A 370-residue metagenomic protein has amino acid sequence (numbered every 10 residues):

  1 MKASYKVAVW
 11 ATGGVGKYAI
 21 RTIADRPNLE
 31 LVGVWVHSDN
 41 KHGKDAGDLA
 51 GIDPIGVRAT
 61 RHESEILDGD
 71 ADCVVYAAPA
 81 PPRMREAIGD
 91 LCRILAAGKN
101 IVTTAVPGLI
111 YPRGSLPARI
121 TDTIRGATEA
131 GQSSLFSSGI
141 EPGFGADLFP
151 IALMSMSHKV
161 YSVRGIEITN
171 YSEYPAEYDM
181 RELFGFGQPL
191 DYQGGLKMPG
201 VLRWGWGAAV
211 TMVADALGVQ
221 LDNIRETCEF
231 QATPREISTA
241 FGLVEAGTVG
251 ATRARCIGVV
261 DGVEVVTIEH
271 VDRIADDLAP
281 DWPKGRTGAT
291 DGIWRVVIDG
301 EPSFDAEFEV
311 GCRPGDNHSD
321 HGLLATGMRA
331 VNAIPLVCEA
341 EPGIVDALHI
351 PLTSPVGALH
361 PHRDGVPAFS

Functional and structural regions predicted by a protein language model:
M1-A97, G218: N-terminal glycine-/serine-/threonine-rich beta1-alpha1-beta2 phosphate-ribose binding loop of Rossmann-like
W10, G14, Y18, G69 (+8 more regions): Conserved active-site and cofactor/substrate-binding residues in soluble primary-metabolism enzymes
W10, M154-W282, G292-V296, D320: Active-site-lining helix/loop region of Rossmann-like oxidoreductase modules
G13-V15, P81-P82, G108-I110, L116-P117 (+1 more regions): Gly/Ser/Thr-rich loops at beta-strand to alpha-helix junctions that form or flank small-molecule/cofactor-binding
H37-D39, K99, A105-L109, I140-E141 (+1 more regions): Short, ordered loop/turn segments at secondary-structure junctions
I88-G89, A97, A105-Q132: Rossmann-fold NAD(P)-binding glycine/threonine-rich loop
F144-M156: Alpha-helical support elements that line or immediately flank enzyme active sites and cofactor-binding pockets
T239-S370: C-terminal active-site/capping subdomain that shapes the small-molecule cofactor and substrate pocket of enzyme
